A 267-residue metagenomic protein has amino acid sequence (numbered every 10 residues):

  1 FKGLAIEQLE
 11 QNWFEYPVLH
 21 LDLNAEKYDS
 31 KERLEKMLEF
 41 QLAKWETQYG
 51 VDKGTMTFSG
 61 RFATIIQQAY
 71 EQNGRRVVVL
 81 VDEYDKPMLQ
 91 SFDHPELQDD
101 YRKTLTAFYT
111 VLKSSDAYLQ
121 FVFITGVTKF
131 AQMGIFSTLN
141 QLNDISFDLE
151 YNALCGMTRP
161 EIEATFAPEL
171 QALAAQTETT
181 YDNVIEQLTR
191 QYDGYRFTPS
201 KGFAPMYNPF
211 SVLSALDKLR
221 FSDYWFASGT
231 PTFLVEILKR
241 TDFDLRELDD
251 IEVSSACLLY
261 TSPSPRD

Functional and structural regions predicted by a protein language model:
L4-A43: P-loop NTPase motor core
D52-I65: Short glycine-rich substrate-engagement loop in P-loop NTPases that contacts/grips substrate
G74-Q98: Conserved P-loop NTPase "ATPase switch" module shared by AAA+ and STAND
L80, Q120-V127: Structural recognition of the conserved hydrophobic beta-strand(s) that form the central parallel beta-sheet of P-loop
D100-L119: Substrate-engagement module of ASCE P-loop NTPases
G134-S137, I145-A215: Amphipathic alpha-helical segments of the small helical/lid subdomains adjacent to P-loop NTPase cores
Q191-R240, D244-R246: C-terminal helical "lid" subdomain and adjoining coupling/linker elements of P-loop NTPases
Y260-D267: Conserved small/polar residues in nucleotide/adenosyl-binding loops
